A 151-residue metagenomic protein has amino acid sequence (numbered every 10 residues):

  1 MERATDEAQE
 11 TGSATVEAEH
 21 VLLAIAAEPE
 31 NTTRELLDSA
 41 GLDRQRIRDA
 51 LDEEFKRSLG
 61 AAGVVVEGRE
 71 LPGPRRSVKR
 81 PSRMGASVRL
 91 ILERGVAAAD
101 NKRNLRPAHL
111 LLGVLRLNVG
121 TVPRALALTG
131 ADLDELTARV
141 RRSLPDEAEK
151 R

Functional and structural regions predicted by a protein language model:
M1-R151: Histone-fold recognition with a strong bias for associated Lys/Arg-rich disordered tails
